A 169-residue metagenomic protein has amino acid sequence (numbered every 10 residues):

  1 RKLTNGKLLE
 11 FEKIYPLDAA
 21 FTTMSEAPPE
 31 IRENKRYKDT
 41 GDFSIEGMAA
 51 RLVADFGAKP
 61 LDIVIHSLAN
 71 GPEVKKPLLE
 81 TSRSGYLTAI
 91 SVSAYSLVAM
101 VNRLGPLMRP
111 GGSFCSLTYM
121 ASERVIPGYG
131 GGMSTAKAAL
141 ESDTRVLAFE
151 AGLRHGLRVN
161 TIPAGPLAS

Functional and structural regions predicted by a protein language model:
R1, A69-R154, A164-A168: Catalytic loop of short-chain dehydrogenase/reductase
K2-T88, P106, S122, G128-Y129: Conserved mid-core segment of classical short-chain dehydrogenase/reductases
G156-R158: Short, small/polar-rich loop/turn modules that mediate ligand/substrate recognition or access, typified
